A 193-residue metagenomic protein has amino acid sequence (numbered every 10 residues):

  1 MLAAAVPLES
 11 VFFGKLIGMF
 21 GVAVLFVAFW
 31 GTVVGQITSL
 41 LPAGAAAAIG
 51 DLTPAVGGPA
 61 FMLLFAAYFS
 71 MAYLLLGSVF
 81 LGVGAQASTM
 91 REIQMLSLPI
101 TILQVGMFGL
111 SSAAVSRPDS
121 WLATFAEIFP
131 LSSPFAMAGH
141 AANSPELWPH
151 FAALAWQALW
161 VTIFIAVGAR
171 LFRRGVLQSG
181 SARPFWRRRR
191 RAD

Functional and structural regions predicted by a protein language model:
M1-P7: Short helix-to-coil transition segments within interhelical loops that connect adjacent transmembrane helices
L8-T38: Selective transmembrane-helix segments that form parts of the transport pathway or gating/packing helices in multipass
V33, P42-D193: Membrane-spanning alpha-helical segments of multipass transporters and channels
